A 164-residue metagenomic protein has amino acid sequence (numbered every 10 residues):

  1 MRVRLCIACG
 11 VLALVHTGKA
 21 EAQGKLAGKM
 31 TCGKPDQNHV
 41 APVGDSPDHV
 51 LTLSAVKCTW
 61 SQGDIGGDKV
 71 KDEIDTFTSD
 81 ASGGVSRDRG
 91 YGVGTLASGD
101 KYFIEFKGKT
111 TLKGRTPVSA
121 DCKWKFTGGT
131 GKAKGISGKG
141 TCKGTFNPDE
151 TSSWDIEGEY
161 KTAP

Functional and structural regions predicted by a protein language model:
M1-I7: Bacterial N-terminal signal peptides that target proteins for export
V15-K19: N-terminal signal peptide c-region/cleavage motif recognized by signal peptidases
E21-P164: Beta-strand-enriched cores of mature, soluble protein domains
